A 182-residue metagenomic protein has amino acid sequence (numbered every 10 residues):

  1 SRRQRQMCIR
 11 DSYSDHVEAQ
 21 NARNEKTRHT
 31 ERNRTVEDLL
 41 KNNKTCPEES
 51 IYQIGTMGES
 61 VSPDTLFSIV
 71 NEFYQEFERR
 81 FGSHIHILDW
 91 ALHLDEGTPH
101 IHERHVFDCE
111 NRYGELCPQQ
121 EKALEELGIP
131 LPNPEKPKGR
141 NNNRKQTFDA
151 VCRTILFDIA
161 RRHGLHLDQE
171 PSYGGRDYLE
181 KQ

Functional and structural regions predicted by a protein language model:
S1-R2, V36-D38, D95, C109-Q182: Single-stranded nucleic-acid nicking/binding segments centered on His-rich, glycine/basic loops
Q4-I9: Short, small-residue-biased leader/transition segments that mark boundaries at the very start of proteins
S12, E18-E31, S60-I87: A short, contiguous, amphipathic alpha-helix enriched in charged residues
E18, N42, L92-D95: Replace "in large, NTP-powered and nucleic-acid-processing enzymes" with "in large, NTP-powered factors and other
E37-P47: Short glycine/proline-enriched loop/turn "hinge" motifs that connect secondary-structure elements and lie
C46-M57: Active-site-flanking beta-strand signature of metal-NTP-handling nucleotidyl enzymes and homologous cyclase-like
Y52, E103, L156: Residue-level signature of catalytic and energy-coupling elements of molecular machines, predominantly ATP/GTP-dependent
V70, Y74, E78, G82-R104 (+1 more regions): Gly/Lys-enriched N-terminal cap/neck module of very large, oligomeric protein machines
